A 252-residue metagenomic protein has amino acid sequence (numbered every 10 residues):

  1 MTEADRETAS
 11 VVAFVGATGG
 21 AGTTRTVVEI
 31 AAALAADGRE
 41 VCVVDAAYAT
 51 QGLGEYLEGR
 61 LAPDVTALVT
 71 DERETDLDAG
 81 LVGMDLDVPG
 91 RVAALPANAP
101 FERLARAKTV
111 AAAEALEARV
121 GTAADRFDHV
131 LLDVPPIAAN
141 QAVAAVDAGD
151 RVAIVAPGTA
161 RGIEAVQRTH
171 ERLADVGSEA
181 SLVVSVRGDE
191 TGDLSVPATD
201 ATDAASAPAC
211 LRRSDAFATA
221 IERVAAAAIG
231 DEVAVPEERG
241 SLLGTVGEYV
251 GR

Functional and structural regions predicted by a protein language model:
M1-V11, E164, R168-D175, E190-A198 (+2 more regions): Acidic-aromatic/histidine active-site loop/patch
T2-A49, L116: Walker A/P-loop phosphate-binding motif and the immediately C-terminal alpha-helix
L34, E40-C42, A46-A93: Phosphate-binding loop that captures ATP/GTP phosphates
L61-A62, R91-N98, A142, A156: Hydrophobic alpha-helical segments that drive targeting, anchoring, or assembly
A79, P96-L132: Cytosolic-facing regulatory segments adjacent to core modules
L95-A99, P197-D200: Short loop/turn segments at strand-loop or loop-helix junctions that form parts of catalytic or ligand-binding pockets
T122-A207, R213: Conserved catalytic-core segment of NTP-binding enzymes
A201-G230: C-terminal boundary of histidine-terminating zinc-finger modules
